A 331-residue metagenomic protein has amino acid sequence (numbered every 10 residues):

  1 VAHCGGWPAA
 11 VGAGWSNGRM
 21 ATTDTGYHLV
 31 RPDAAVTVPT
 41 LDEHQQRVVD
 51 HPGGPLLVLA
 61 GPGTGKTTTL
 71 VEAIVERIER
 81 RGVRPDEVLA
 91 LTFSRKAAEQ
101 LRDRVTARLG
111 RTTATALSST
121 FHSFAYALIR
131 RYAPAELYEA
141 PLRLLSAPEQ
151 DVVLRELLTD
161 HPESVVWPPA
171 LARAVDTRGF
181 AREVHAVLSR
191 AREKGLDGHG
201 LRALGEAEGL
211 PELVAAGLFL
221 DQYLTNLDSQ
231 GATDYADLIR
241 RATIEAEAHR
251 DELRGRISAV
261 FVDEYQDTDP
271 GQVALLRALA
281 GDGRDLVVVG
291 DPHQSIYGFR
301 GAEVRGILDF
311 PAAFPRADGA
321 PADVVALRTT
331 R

Functional and structural regions predicted by a protein language model:
W15-V36: Helicase-associated low-complexity/disordered flanking segments
N17, T23, P148-A232: Basic/charged alpha-beta structural segments of nucleotide/phosphate-handling enzymes
V30, T37-D50, G54-L59, T69 (+6 more regions): Conserved helicase NTPase motor core
P52, A73-R77, L101, V105 (+3 more regions): Hydrophobic residues on the short alpha-helix immediately C-terminal to a glycine-rich phosphate/catalytic loop
T64-G65: ATP-binding Walker
T68-V83, F314: Walker A/P-loop NTP-binding motif
P85-A186, R305-D309, A313-R316: Conserved P-loop NTPase-based nucleic-acid remodeling module centered on helicase motor cores
